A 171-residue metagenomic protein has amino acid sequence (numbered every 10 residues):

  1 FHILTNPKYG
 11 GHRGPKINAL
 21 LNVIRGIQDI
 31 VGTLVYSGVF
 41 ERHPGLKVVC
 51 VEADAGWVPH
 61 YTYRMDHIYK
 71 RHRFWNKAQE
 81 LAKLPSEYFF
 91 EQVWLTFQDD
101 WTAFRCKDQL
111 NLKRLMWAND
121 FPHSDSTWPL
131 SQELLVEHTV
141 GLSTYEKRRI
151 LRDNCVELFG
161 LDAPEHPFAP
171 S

Functional and structural regions predicted by a protein language model:
F1-Y88, W101-K113: Histidine/acidic residue-rich metal-binding segments in metalloenzymes
T5, D120-P122: Short, acidic/turn-prone active-site loops that include or flank metal/cofactor- and phosphate-binding residues
L20, I24, D120, T139-V140: Residue-level detector of alpha-helix boundaries and kinks
S37-G38, L46, G56-W57, W94 (+2 more regions): Mid-to-C-terminal alpha-helical segments outside catalytic/metal-binding sites
